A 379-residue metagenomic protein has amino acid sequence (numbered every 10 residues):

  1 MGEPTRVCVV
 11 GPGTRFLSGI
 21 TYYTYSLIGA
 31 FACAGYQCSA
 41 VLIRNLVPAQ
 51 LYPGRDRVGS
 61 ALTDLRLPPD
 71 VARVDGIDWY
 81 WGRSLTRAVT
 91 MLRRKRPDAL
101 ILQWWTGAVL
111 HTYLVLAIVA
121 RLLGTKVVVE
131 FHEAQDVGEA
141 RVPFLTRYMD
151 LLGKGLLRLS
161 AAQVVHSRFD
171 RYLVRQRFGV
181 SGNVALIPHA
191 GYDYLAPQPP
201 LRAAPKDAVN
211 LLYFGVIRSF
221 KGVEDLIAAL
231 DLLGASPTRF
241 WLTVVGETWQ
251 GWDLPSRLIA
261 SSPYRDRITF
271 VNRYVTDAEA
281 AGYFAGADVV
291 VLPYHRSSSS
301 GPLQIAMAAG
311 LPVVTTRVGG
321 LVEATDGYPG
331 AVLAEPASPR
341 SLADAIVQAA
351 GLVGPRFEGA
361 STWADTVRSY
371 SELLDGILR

Functional and structural regions predicted by a protein language model:
Y22, S26, R218-L232, Q304: A conserved mid-protein helix/loop that constitutes part of the nucleotide-sugar donor-binding site
I43-P48, W241-S256, R273: Glycosyltransferase donor-sugar binding loop
I118-L122, L145-Q163: Membrane-proximal helix-turn-helix segments that form the acceptor-binding/catalytic region of lipid-linked
G153-P197: Donor nucleotide-sugar binding/catalytic pocket of nucleotide-sugar-dependent glycosyltransferases
A161, G282-S298, L311: Acidic donor-binding loop of glycosyltransferase active sites
A203-K221, I227-L230, T243: Conserved donor-binding/catalytic core segment of Leloir-type glycosyltransferases
P255-A278: Nucleotide-activated donor-binding/catalytic signature segment of Leloir-type glycosyltransferases, i.e., the conserved
G327, A331-R340, V347-G351: Conserved acidic donor-binding segment of nucleotide-sugar-dependent glycosyltransferases
